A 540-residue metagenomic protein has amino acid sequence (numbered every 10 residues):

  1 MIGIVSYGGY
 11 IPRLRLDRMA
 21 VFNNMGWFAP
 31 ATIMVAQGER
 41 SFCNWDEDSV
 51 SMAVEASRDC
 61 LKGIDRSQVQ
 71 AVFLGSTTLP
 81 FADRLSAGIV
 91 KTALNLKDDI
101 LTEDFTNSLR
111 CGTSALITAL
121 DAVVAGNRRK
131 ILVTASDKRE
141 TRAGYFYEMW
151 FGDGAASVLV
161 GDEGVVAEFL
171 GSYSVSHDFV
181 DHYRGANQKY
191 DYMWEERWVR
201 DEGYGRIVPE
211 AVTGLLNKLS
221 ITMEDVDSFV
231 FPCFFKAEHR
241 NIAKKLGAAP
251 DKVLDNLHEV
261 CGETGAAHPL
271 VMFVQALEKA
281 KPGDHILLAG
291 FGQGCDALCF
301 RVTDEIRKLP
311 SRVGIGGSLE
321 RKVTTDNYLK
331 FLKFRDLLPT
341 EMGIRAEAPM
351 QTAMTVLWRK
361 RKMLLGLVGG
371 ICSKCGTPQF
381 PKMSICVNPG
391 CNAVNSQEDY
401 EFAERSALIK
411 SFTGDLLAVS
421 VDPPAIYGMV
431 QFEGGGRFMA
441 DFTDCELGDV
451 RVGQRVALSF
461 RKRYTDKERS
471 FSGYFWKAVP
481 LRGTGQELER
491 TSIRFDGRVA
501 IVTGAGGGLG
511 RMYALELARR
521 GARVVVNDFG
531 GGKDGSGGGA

Functional and structural regions predicted by a protein language model:
M1-D46, Y145-E202, L288-L357: Condensing-enzyme catalytic core mediating Claisen C-C bond formation in acyl metabolism
F28-S51, T78-K130, R240-M272: Conserved catalytic cysteine-centered active-site region of acyl-thioester-dependent Claisen-condensing enzymes
A56-Q70, P209-D227, L246: Phosphate/pyrophosphate-binding loops at sites that engage ATP/ADP/AMP, CoA/4′-phosphopantetheine, polyphosphate
A346-S406: Cys/His-rich short segments
L417-M429: Short aromatic-glycine-enriched beta-strand elements
D444-L458: Short nucleic-acid-contacting surface segments enriched for D/E, G, S/T with interspersed K/R
S459-G485: OB-fold/S1-family single-stranded nucleic acid-binding modules
E487-A540: Short-chain dehydrogenase/reductase
